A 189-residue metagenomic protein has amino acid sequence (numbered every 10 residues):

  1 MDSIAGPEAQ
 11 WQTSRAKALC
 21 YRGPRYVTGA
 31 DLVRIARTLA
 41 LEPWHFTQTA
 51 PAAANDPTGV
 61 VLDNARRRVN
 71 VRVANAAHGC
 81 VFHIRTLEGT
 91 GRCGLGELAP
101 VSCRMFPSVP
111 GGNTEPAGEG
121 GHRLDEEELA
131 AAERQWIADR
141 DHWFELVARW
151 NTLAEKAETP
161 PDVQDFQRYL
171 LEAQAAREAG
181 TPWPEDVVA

Functional and structural regions predicted by a protein language model:
M1-A189: Short loop/turn segments that flank or connect secondary-structure elements
